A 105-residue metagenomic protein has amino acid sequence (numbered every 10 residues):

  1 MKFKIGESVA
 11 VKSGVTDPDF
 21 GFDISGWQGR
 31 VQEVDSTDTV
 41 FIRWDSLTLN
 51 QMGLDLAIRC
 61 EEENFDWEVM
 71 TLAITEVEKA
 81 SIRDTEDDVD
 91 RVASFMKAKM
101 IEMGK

Functional and structural regions predicted by a protein language model:
F3-E76, A80-D90, E102-K105: Basic/aromatic-rich interaction segments and small domains that mediate binding to polyanionic partners
